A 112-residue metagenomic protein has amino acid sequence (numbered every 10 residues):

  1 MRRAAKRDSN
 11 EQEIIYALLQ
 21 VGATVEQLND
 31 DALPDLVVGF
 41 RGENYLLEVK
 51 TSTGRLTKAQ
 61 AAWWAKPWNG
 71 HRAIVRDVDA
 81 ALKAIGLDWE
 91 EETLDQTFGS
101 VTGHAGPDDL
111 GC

Functional and structural regions predicted by a protein language model:
M1-C112: Catalytic phosphate/metal-binding cores of nucleic-acid and nucleotide-processing enzymes, i.e., regions that mediate
